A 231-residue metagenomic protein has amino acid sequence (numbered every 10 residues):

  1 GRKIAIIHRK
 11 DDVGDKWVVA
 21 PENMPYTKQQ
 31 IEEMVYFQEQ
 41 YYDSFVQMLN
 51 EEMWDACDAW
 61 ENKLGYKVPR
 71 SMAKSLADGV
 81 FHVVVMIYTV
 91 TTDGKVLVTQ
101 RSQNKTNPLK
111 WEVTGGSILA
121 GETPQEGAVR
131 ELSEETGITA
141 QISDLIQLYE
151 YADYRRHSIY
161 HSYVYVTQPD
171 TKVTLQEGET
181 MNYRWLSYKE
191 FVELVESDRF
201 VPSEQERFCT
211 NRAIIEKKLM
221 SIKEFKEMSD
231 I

Functional and structural regions predicted by a protein language model:
R2, N62-Y66, K95: Residue-level signal for well-ordered, solvent-exposed loop/turn and beta-edge residues enriched in charged/polar side
K3, R9-D43, K63, T106-K110 (+3 more regions): Nudix hydrolase/Nudix homology domain
I7, P21, Y66-S71, Q100: Short linear motifs in exposed loops
K10, C57-D58, V90: Hydrophobic alpha-helical segments, especially N-terminal targeting/anchoring helices
Y41-M86: Acidic, metal-coordinating catalytic segment for phosphate/diphosphate chemistry, firing primarily on the Nudix
E52-W54, V83-V85, G94, H161 (+1 more regions): Change "...and in nucleic-acid phosphodiester-cleaving endonucleases..." to "...and in nucleic-acid processing enzymes
V84-G115: A glycine-rich, hydrophobic loop/mini-helix early in the fold
L97-V98, V113-I146: The catalytic Nudix box helix
